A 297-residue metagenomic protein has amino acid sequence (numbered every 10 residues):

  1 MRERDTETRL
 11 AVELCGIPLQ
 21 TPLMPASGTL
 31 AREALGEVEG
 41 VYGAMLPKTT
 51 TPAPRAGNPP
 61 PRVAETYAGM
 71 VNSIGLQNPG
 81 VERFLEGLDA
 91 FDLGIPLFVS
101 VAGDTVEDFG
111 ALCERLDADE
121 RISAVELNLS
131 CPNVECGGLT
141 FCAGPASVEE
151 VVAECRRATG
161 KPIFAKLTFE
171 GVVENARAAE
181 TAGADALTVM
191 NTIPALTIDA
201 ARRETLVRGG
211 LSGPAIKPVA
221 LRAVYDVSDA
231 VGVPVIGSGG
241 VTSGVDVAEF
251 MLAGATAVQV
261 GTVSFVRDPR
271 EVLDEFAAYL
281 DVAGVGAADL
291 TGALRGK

Functional and structural regions predicted by a protein language model:
M1-P96, A102-G103: N-terminal capping/small domains of soluble enzymes
T21-A26, G43-P47, L97-V101, V125-L127 (+5 more regions): Hydrophobic faces of well-ordered beta-strands that scaffold small-molecule active sites in alpha/beta enzyme cores
A34-E39, E107-D119, E170-D185, S228-V233 (+1 more regions): Catalytic cores of alpha/beta
P47-P52, V125-C131, A186-L196, G240-V241 (+1 more regions): Glycine-rich phosphate-binding active-site loops on the catalytic face of alpha/beta enzymes
G57-Y67, I198-G213, M251, A257 (+1 more regions): C-terminal helical cap(s) of enzyme catalytic domains, especially alpha/beta-barrels
M70, P132-A143, N175-D229, V233: Glycine/Thr-rich beta-alpha phosphate-binding loop at enzyme active sites
V71, N78-G94, A143-A165, L206-V235 (+1 more regions): Alpha-helix-loop-beta-strand connector modules within alpha/beta enzyme cores
G75-Q77, S100, V125-S130, T140-S147 (+3 more regions): Catalytic beta/alpha-barrel core
